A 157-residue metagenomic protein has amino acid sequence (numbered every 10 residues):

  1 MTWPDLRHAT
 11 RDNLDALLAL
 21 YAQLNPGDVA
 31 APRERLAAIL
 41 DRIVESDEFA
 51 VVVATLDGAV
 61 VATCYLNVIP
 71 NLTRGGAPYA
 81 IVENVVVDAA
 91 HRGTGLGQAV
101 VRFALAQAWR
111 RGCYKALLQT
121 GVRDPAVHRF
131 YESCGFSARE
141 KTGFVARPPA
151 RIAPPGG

Functional and structural regions predicted by a protein language model:
P4-L17, A30: A short beta-loop-alpha structural element at the N-terminal edge of CoA-dependent acyl/N-acetyltransferase catalytic
L18-D41: Conserved GNAT-fold acetyl-CoA-binding loop/helix
D41-V53, I81: A short helix-loop-beta-strand connector motif used in the catalytic cores of GNAT acetyltransferases and, in some
V53, A59-V68, I81, V86: Conserved beta-strand in the GNAT
N71-V82, R92: A conserved beta-turn-beta hairpin within the catalytic core of GNAT-like acetyltransferases that forms part
V87, G93-A106, E132-S133: Conserved acetyl-CoA-binding loop-helix of GNAT-fold acetyltransferases
V101, A108-T120: Conserved GNAT acetyl-CoA-binding A-motif
L117-V127, V145, P149: Conserved beta-strand-loop-alpha-helix junction that forms the acyl-donor binding cleft
